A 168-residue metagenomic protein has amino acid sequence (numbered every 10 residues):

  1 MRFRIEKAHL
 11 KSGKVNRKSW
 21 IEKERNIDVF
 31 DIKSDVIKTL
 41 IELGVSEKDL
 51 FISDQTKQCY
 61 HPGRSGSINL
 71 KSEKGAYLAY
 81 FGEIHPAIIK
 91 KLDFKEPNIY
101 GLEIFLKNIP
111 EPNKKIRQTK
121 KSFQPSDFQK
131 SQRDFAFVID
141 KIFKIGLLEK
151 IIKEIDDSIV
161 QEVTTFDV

Functional and structural regions predicted by a protein language model:
M1-A8, N16-V168: A carboxyl-terminal module marker
